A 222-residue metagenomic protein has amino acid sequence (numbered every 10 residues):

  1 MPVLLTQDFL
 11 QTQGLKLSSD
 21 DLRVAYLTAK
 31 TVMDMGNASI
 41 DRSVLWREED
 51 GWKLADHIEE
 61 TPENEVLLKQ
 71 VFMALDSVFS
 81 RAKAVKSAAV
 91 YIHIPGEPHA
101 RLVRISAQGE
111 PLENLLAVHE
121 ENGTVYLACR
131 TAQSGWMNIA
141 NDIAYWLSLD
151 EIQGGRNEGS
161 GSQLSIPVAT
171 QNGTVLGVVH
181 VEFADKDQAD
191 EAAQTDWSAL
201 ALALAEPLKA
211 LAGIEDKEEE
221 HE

Functional and structural regions predicted by a protein language model:
M1-A107, I214-E222: Intrinsically disordered, low-complexity terminal regulatory regions
E63-V71, G123, A192-D196, L200: Short amphipathic alpha-helical segments
A82, G154-G161: Short loop/turn motifs at secondary-structure junctions and domain boundaries
Y91-E151: Regulatory sensory and allosteric helical modules in signal-transduction proteins and certain transcription factors
G161-T170: A short, aliphatic-rich beta-strand micro-motif
G177-E222: Juxtadomain coupling helices with adjacent low-complexity linkers
